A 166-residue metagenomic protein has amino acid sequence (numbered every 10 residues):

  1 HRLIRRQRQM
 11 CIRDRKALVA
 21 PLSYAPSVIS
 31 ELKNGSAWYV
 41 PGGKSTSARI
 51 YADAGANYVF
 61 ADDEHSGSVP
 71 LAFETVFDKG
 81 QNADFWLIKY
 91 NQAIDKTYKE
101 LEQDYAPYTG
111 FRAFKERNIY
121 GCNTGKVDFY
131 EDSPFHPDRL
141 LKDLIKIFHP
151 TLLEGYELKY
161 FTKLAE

Functional and structural regions predicted by a protein language model:
H1-I12: Single conserved hydrophobic/aromatic residue that forms the stacking wall/gate of nucleotide- or nucleobase-binding
R2, A20, G110-F111: Short secondary-structure boundary/capping segments
R6, I88-E166: Structured C-terminal subdomain patch of bacterial secreted/periplasmic proteins
R13-Y98: Flexible, glycine-rich surface segments
